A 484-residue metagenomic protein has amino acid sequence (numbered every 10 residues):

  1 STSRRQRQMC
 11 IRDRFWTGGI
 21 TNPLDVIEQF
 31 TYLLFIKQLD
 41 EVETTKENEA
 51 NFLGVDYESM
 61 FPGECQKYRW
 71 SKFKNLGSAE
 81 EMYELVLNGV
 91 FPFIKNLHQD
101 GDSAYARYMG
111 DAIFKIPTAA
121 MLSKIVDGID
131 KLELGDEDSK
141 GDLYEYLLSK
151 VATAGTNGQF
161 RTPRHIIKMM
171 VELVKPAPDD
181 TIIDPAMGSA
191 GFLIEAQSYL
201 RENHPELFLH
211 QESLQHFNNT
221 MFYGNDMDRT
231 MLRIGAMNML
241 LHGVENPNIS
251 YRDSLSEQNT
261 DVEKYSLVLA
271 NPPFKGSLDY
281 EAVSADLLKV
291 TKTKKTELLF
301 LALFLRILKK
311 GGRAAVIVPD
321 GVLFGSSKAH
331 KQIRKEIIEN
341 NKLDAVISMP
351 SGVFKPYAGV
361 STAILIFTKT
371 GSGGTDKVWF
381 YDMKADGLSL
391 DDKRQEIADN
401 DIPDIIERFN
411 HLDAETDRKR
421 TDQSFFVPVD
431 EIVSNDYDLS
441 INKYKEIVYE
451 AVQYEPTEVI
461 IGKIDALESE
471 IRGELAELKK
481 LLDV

Functional and structural regions predicted by a protein language model:
R5-Q8, R12-L173, A177-P178, N248-S256 (+3 more regions): Non-catalytic, mostly N-terminal accessory regions of nucleic-acid modification and defense proteins
V26, M227-I234, I249, K294-F367: Conserved Class I SAM-dependent methyltransferase catalytic core
D40, S189, R229-T230, S256 (+5 more regions): Conserved nucleotide-binding/hydrolysis micro-motifs of P-loop NTPases
T156-A270, K275-S277, D286, K294 (+4 more regions): Conserved S-adenosyl-L-methionine
T220-Y223, R252, V283-K289, M349-P350 (+1 more regions): Short beta-alpha connecting loops at secondary-structure transitions that line or flank enzyme active sites
L278-E281, S326: Conserved ATPase-coupling elements of RecA-like P-loop NTPase cores
T362-P403: Conserved P-loop NTPase
